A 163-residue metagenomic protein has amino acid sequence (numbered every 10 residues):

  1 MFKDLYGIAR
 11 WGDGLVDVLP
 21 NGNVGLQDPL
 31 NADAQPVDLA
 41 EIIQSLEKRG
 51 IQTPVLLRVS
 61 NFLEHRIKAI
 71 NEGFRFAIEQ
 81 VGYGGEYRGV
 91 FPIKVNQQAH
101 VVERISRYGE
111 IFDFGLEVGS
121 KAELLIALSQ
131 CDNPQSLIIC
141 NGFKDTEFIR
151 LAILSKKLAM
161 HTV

Functional and structural regions predicted by a protein language model:
M1-V24: Charged, compositionally biased N-terminal leader segments and the immediate start of the first structured element
D4-Y6, G12, I51, V81 (+1 more regions): Short, flexible coil/linker segments at or flanking structured domains
D4-Y6, P36-V37, I43, N71 (+2 more regions): Mixed-charge, polar/low-complexity N-terminal
A9, A32-A34, A40, A69 (+6 more regions): A sequence-composition feature that detects small, non-aromatic residues
L19-Q97: Low-complexity, highly charged intrinsically disordered N-terminal segments that act as targeting/localization
G82-V163: Active-site-proximal beta-alpha core segment in soluble small-molecule metabolic enzymes
